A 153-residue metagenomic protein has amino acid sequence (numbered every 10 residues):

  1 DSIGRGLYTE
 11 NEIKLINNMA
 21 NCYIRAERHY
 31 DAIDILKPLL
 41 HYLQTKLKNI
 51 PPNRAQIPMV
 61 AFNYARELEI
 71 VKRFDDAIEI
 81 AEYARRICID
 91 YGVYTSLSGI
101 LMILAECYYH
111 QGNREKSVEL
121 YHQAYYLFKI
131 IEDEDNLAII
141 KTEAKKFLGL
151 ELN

Functional and structural regions predicted by a protein language model:
D1-G4, K37-K48, E82-I89, Q123-D133: Amphipathic alpha-helical segments of tetratricopeptide repeats
L7-Y8, P52-N53, G92-V93, N113 (+1 more regions): Short coil/turn linker motifs that delimit alpha-helical repeat modules in TPR/alpha-solenoid proteins
K14, P52-M59, G99, E119 (+1 more regions): Residue register of alpha-helical TPR repeats
